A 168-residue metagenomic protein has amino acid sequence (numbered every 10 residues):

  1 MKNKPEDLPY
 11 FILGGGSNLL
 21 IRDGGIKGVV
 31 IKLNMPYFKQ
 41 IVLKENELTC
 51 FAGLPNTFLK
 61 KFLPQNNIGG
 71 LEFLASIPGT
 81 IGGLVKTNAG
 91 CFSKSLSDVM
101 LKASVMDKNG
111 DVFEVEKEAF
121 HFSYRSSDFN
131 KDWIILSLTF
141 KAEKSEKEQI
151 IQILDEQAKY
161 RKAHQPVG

Functional and structural regions predicted by a protein language model:
M1-I81: Anion-binding (especially nucleotide phosphate/pyrophosphate-binding) glycine-rich loop and adjoining beta-alpha core
L19, M106-K108, V112-G168: Phosphate/pyrophosphate- and phosphate-bearing ligand-binding catalytic cores of soluble enzymes
L20-K39, K86-E116, N130-F140: Structural signature of FAD isoalloxazine-binding scaffolds in flavoprotein oxidoreductases
L54, F58, C91-K94, D98 (+2 more regions): Conserved active-site and cofactor/substrate-binding residues in soluble primary-metabolism enzymes
L54-T57, T87-A89, E118-F122: Short acidic (Asp/Glu) patches
F58-F62, K102, S137, E156: Alpha-helical scaffold segments in soluble metabolic enzymes
L63, I81, V85-A89, S104-D107 (+2 more regions): Short, well-ordered alpha-helical segments in soluble proteins
G69, V99, E118-F120: Short beta-strand or tight-loop elements that sit immediately N-terminal to catalytic metal-binding acidic residues
